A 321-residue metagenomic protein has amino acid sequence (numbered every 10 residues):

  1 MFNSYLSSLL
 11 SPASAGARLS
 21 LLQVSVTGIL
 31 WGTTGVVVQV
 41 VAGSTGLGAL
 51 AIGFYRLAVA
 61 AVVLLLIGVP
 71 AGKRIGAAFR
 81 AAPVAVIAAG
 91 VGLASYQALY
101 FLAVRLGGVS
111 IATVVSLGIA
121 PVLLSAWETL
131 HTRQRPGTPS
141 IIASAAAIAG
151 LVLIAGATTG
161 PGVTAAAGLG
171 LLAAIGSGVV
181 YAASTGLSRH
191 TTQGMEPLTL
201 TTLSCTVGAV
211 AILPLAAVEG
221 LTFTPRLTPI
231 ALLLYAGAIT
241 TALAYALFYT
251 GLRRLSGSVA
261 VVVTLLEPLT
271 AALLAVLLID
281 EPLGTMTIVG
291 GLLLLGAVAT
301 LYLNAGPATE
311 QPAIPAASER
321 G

Functional and structural regions predicted by a protein language model:
M1-F54, A60, V91, S95 (+4 more regions): Glycine-/small-residue-enriched transmembrane alpha-helix faces in small-molecule transporters and effluxers
R18-V26, A51-I67, I142-A149, L169-G176 (+2 more regions): Hydrophobic alpha-helical transmembrane segments of multi-pass integral membrane proteins, especially transporters
G28, Y55, A98, A112-I119 (+2 more regions): Helix-helix packing/entry segments at the starts of transmembrane helices
V36-L47, R105, A155-A167, A216-L233 (+2 more regions): Membrane-interface helix termini and inter-helical loops of multi-pass transporters
V41, I52, R56, A103 (+6 more regions): Hydrophobic/aromatic residues within transmembrane alpha-helices of multi-pass small-molecule transporters
V63, G68, A120-A145, L269-V289: C-terminal transmembrane-helix exit sites in multi-pass transporters
L64, P136-T158, C205, L274 (+1 more regions): Hydrophobic transmembrane alpha-helices of multi-pass small-molecule transport proteins
G68-I111, S116, L153, G237-L255: Specific transmembrane alpha-helical segments of multi-pass solute transporters/efflux pumps, especially DMT/EamA
